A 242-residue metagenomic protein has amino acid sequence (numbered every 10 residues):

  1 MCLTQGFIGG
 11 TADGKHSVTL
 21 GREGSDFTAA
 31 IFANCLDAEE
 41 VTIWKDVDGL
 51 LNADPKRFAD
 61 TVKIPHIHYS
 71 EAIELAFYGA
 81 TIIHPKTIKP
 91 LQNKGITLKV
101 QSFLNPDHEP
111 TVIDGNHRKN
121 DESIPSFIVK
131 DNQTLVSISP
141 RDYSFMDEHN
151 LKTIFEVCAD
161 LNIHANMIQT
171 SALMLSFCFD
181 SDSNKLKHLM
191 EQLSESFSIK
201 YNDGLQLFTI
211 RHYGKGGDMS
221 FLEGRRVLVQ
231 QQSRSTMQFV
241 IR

Functional and structural regions predicted by a protein language model:
M1-R242: C-terminal catalytic "cap/lid" subdomain
